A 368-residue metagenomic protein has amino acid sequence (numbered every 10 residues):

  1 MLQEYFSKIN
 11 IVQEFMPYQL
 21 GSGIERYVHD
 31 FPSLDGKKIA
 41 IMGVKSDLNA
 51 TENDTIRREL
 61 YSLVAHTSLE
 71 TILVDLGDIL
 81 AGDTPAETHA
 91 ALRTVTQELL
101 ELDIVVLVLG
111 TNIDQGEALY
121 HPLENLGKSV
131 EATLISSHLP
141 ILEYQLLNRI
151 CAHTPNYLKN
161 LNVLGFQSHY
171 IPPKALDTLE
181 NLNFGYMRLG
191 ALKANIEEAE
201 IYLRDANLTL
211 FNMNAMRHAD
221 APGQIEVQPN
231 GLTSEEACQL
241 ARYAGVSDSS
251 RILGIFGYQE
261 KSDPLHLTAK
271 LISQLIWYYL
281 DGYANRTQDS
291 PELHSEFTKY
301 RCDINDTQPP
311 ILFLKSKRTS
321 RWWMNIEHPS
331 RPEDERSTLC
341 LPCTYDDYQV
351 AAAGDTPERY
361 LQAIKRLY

Functional and structural regions predicted by a protein language model:
L2-I255, Q259-Y368: Conserved alpha-helical scaffold segments that buttress catalytic/binding sites
